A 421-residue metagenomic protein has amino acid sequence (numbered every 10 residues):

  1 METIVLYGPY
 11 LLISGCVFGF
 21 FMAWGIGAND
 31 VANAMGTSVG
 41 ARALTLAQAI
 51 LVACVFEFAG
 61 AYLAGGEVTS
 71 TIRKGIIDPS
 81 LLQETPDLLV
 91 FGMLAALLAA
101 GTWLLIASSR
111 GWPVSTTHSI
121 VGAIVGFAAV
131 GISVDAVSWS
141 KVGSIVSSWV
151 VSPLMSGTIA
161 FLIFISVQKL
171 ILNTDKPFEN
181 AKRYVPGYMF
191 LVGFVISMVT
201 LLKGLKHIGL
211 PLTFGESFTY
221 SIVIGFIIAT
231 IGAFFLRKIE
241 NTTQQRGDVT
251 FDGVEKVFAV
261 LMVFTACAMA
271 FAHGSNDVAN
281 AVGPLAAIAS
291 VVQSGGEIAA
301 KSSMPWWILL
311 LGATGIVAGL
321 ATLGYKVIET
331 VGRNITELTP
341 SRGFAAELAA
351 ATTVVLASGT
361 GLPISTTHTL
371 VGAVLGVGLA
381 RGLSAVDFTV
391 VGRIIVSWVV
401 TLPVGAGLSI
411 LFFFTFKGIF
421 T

Functional and structural regions predicted by a protein language model:
M1-T421: Alpha-helical transmembrane segments and immediately membrane-proximal extracytoplasmic
